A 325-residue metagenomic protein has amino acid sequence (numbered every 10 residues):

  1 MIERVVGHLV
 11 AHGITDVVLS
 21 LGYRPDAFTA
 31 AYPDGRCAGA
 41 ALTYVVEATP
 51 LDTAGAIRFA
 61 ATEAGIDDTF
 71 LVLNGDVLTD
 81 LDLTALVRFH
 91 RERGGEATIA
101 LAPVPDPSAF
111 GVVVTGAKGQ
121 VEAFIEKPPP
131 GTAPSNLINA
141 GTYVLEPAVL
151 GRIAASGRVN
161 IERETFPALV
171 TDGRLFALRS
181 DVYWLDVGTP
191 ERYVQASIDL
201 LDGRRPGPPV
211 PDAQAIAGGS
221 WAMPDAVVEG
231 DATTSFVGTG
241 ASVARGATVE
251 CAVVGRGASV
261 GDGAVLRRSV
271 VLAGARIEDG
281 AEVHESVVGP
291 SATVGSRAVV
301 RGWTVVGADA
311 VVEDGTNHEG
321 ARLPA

Functional and structural regions predicted by a protein language model:
M1-N74, L78-A85, L101, T115 (+3 more regions): Conserved N-terminal catalytic core of the sugar/cofactor nucleotidyltransferase
E3, A54, R58, G246 (+2 more regions): Glycine-rich phosphate-binding loop at the start of an alpha helix
I14, T69-L71, L78, T84-R91 (+2 more regions): Catalytic-core segments of class I nucleotidyltransferases/pyrophosphorylases that form NMP-activated intermediates
R93-P103: A short, conserved acidic/glycine-rich loop-to-beta-strand motif that forms the donor nucleotide-sugar/metal
S108-V112: Glycine-rich phosphate-binding loop of ATP-grasp-fold ATP-dependent ligases
T171-V265: Extended, small-residue-rich solenoid/repeat segments and analogous flexible loops that form exposed scaffolds
G261-A325: Glycine-rich hexapeptide-repeat left-handed beta-helix
